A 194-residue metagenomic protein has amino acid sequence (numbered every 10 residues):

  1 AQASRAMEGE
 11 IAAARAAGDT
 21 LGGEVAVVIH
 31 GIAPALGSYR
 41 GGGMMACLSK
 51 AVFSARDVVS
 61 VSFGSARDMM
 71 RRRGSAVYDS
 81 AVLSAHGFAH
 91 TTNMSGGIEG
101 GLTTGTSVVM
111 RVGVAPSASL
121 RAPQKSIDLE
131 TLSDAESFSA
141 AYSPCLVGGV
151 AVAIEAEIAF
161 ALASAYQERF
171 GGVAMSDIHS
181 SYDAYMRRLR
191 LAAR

Functional and structural regions predicted by a protein language model:
A1-R40: Glycine-rich, mobile lid/loop segments that gate access to catalytic sites or pores
A6-A16, P34-A35, M45-S49, A66 (+3 more regions): Glycine-rich, charged/polar anion/phosphate-binding loops that engage phosphate groups from diverse ligands
A14-V25, D57-M69, R169-S180: Flexible, glycine/charged-enriched surface loops at secondary-structure junctions
V27, M110-V112, E155: Preference for bulky hydrophobic residues occupying beta-strand positions in well-ordered beta-sheet regions
A35-M44, R71-L83, T104, R188-A192: Short glycine/threonine-rich loop-to-helix capping motif typified by GTGT followed within a few residues by an Asp-Pro
G41-L48, F53-D57, V61, N93-V108 (+1 more regions): Conserved phosphate/anionic-ligand binding catalytic regions in large, soluble enzymes, centered on
V58-S137: A translation/RNA-centric and nucleic-acid-associated enzymatic feature enriched in Class II aminoacyl-tRNA synthetases
S119-R194: Internal helix-turn-beta structural module
